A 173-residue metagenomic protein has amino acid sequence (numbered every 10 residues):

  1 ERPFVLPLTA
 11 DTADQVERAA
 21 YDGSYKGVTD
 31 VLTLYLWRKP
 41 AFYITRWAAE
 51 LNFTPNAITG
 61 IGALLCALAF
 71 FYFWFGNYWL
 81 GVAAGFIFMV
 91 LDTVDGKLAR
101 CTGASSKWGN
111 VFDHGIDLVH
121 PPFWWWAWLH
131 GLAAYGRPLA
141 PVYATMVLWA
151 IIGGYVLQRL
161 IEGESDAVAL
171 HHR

Functional and structural regions predicted by a protein language model:
E1-T45, H114-R173: A feature for the membrane-embedded catalytic helix bundles of lipid/isoprenoid biosynthetic enzymes
T29-L32, W47-A57: Short, amphipathic, aromatic/basic-enriched membrane-interface segments that mark the entry/exit of transmembrane
L36, T54-L64, L118-P122: Short hydrophobic alpha-helical membrane-embedded segments
F42-E50, G96, R100, N110 (+1 more regions): Short amphipathic alpha-helical coupling elements at transmembrane boundaries
F53, L91, F112, G154: Single, functionally critical "micro-switch" positions that shape active/binding sites and transmembrane helices
P55-W108: Membrane-embedded alpha-helical segments that form the functional core of polytopic membrane enzymes, especially those
